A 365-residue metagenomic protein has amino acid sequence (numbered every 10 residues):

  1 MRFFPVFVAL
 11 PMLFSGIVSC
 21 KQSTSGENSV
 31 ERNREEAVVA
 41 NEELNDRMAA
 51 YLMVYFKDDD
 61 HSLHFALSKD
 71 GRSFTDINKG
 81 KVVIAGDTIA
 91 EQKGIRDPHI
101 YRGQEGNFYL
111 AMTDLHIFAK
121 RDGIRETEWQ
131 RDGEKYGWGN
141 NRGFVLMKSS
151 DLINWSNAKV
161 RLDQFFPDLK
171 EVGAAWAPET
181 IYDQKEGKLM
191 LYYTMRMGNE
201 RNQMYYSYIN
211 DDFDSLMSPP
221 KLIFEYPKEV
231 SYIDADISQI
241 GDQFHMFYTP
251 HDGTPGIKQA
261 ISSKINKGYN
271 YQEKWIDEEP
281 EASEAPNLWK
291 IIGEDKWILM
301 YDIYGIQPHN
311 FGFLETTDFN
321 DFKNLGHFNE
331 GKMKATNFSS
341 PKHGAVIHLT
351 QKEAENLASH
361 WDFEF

Functional and structural regions predicted by a protein language model:
M1-A40: Bacterial Sec-dependent N-terminal signal peptides
G26-F365: Carbohydrate-active catalytic/glycan-binding domains of CAZyme proteins, especially the secreted or lumenal ectodomains
